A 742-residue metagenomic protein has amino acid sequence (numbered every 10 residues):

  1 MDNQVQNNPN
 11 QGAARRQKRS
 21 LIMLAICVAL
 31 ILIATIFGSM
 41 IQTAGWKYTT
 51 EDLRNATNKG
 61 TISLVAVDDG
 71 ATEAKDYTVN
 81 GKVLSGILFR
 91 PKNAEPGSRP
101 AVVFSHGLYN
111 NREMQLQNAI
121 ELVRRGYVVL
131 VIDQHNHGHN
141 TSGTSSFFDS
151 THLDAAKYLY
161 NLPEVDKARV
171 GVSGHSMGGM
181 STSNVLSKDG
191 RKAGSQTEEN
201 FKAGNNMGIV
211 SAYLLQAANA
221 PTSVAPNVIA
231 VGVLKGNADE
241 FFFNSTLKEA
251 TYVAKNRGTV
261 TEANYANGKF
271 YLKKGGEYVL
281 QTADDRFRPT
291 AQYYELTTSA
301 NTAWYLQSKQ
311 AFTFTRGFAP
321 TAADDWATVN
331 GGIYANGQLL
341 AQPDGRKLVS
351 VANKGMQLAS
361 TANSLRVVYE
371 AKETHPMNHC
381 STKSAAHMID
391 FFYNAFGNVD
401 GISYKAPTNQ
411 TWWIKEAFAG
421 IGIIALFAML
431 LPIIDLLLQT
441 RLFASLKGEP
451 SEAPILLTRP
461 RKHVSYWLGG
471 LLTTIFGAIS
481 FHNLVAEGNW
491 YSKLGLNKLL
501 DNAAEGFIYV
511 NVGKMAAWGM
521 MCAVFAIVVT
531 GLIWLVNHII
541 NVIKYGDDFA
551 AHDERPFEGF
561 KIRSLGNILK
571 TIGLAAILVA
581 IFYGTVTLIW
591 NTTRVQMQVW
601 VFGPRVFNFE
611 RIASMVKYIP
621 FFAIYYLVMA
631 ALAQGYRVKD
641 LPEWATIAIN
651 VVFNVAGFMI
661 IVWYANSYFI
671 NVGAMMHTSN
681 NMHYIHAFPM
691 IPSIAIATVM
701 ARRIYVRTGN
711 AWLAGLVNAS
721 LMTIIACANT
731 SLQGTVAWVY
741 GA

Functional and structural regions predicted by a protein language model:
M1-K18: N-terminal Lys/Arg-rich, disordered targeting/topogenic segments
A13-L21, T411-I421, G513: Membrane-interface helix-boundary signature
R15-D76: An N-terminal hydrophobic leader/cap segment in hydrolases
S20-C27, A417-F427, W467, I572 (+2 more regions): Alpha-helical transmembrane segments
L32-I41, L431-D435, G477-L484, N729: Alpha-helical transmembrane segments of multi-pass membrane proteins
R54-T411: Soluble extramembrane regions of membrane proteins in the secretory/endomembrane system
D400-L430, L438-Y466: Cytosolic-side membrane-insertion boundary helix
L468-A742: Alpha-helical transmembrane segments of integral membrane proteins
